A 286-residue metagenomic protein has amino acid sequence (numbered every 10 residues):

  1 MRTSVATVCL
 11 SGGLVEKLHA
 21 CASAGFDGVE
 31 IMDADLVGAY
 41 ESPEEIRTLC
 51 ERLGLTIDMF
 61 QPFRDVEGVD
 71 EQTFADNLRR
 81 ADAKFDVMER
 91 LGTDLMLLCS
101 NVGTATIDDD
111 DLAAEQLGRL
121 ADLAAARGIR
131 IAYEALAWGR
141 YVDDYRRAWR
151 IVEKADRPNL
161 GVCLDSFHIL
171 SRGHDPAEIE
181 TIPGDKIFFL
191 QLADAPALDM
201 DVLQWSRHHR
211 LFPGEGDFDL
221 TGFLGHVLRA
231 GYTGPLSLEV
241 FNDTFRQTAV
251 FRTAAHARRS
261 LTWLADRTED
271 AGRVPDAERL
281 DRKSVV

Functional and structural regions predicted by a protein language model:
M1-S4, S11-A24, E51-L53, G92 (+3 more regions): Histidine-acidic metal/acid-base catalytic patches
S4-T7, E30-I31, A132-A135, C163-D165: Short catalytic-loop micro-motif centered on adjacent basic/acidic residues
T7-V15, I31-P43, D65-F74, G103-D108 (+4 more regions): Acidic-and-aromatic substrate-binding clefts and catalytic sites of carbohydrate-active enzymes
A24-D33, D58-D65, S100: Short, conserved active-site loops that position catalytic residues or coordinate cofactors/metal ions across diverse
D27-G28, T56, D94, R130 (+1 more regions): Residue-level detector of anion-binding/catalytic polar loops
E30, M59-Q61, L97, A132 (+2 more regions): Conserved beta-strand positions in the central sheet of alpha/beta enzyme cores
G38-G54: Glycine-rich, positively charged N-terminal anion/phosphate-binding segment
R52, E67-V162, S171: Active-site acidic/histidine proton-transfer and metal-coordination neighborhood in alpha/beta enzyme cores
